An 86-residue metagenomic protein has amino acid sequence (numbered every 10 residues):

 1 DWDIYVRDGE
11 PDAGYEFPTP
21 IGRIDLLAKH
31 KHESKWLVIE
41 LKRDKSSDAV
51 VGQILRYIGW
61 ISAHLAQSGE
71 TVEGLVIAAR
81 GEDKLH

Functional and structural regions predicted by a protein language model:
D1-H86: Charged, terminal alpha-helix-loop-beta segments that serve as non-catalytic nucleic-acid engagement and/or assembly
